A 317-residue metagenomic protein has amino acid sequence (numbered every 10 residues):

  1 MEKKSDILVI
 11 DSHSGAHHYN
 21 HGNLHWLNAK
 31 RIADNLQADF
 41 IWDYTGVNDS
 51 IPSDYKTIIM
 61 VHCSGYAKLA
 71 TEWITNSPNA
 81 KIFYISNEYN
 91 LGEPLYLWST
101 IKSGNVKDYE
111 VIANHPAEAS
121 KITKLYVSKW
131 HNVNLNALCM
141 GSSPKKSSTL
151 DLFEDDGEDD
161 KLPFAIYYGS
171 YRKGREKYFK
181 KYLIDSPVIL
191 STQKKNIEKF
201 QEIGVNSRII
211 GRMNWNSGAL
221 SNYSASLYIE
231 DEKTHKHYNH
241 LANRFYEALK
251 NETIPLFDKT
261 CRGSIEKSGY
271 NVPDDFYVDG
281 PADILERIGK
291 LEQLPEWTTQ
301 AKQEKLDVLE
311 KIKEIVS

Functional and structural regions predicted by a protein language model:
M1-N134, L256-G263, K267-D279, L306-S317: N-terminal pre-catalytic "stem/leader" segment of glycosyltransferase-like enzymes
A16-H25, S143-N222, H235: Conserved catalytic-core segment of nucleotide-activated headgroup transferases in glycan assembly
M60, L150-L152, E176-K177, E247 (+1 more regions): Hydrophobic transmembrane helix bundles of membrane-integrated enzymes that assemble and modify cell-envelope
Y89-N90, A117, S128-D155, S170-Y171: Short beta-strand->alpha-helix junction loop in the catalytic core of nucleotide-activated group-transfer enzymes
G92-W98, K121-T123, K146-D151, E198-Q201 (+1 more regions): Short, charged, surface-exposed secondary-structure boundary motifs
N214, S226-K250, F257-E266: Nucleotide-sugar-dependent
P273-P295: C-terminal "capping" alpha-helix adjacent to the active site of nucleotide-linked donor transferases in cell-envelope
G289-S317: Long, positively charged, glycine-interspersed low-complexity recognition regions
